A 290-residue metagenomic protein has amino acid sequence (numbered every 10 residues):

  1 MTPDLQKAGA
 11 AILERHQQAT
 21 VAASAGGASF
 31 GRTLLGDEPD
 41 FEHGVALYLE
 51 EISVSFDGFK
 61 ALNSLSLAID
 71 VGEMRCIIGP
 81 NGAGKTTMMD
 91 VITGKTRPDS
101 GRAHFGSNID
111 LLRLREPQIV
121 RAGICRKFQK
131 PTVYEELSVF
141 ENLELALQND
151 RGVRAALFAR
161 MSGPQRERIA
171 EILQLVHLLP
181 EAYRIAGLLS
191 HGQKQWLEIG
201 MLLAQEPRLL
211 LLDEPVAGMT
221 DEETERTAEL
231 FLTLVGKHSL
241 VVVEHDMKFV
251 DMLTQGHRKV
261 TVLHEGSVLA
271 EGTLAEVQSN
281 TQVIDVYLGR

Functional and structural regions predicted by a protein language model:
M1-S53: ABC-family P-loop ATPase nucleotide-binding domain
G31, G36-D40, A156-E181, E229-L232: Conserved ABC ATPase "signature" region
I78-P80: The feature captures the beta-strand-to-loop junction immediately N-terminal to the Walker
T93: Helix-to-loop junction immediately C-terminal to a conserved catalytic motif
R102-A122, M161: ABC ATPase NBD Q-loop/coupling interface
L112-R113, I172-L188, Q193: Conserved ABC nucleotide-binding domain
L210-E214: Catalytic Walker B motif of ABC-type/P-loop ATPase nucleotide-binding domains
